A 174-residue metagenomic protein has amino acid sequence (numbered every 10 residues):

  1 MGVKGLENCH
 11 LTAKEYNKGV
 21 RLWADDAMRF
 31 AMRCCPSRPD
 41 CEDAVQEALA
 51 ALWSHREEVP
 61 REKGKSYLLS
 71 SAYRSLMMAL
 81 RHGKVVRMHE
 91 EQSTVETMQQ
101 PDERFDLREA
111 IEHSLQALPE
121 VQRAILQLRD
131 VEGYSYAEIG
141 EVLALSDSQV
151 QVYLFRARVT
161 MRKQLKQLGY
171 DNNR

Functional and structural regions predicted by a protein language model:
V3-R29, P39, V59: A short, charge-rich alpha-helical start-of-domain segment used by transcription regulators
N8, Q116, E120, E132-Q149 (+1 more regions): Helix-turn-helix DNA-binding module
A24, M28, L49, P119 (+2 more regions): C-terminal flanking helix
R29, D43-A50, S54, E62-R74: Structural recognition of an alpha-helix C-terminal capping motif at a helix-to-coil junction
S70-E91, Q167: Arg/Lys-rich amphipathic alpha helix in sigma70-family domain 2
Y73, L143-Q167: DNA-recognition helix of helix-turn-helix
H82-V86, Q92-Q116: Acidic, proline/glycine-rich intrinsically disordered inter-domain spacer in sigma factors
I125-R129: A short pre-motif secondary-structure segment
